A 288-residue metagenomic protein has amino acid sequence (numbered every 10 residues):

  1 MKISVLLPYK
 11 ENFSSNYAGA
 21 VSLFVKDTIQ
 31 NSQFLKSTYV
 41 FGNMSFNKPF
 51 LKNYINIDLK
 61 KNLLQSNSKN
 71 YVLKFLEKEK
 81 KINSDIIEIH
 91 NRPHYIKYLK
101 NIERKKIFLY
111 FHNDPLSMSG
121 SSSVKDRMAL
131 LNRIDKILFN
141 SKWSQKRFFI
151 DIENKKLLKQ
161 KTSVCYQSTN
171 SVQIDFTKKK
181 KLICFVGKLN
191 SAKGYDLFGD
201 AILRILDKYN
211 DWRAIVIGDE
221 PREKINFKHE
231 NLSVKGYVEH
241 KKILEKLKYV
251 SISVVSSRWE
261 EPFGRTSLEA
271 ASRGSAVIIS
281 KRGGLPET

Functional and structural regions predicted by a protein language model:
S4-L6, L138, D175-K193, G199-L203 (+1 more regions): Conserved donor-binding/catalytic core segment of Leloir-type glycosyltransferases
Y9-S15, F24-N67, Y95, L158 (+1 more regions): N-terminal strand-loop element at the rim of the active site of nucleotide-sugar-dependent glycosyltransferases
I89-H94, F111: Short His-centered aromatic/hydrophobic patch
P115, W143-S144, K161-I174, P221: Short beta-strand->alpha-helix junction loop in the catalytic core of nucleotide-activated group-transfer enzymes
G120, R127-M128, N132-Q160: A short, active-site helix/loop in glycosyltransferases that binds the activated sugar's phosphate group
E223-L244: Nucleotide-activated donor-binding/catalytic signature segment of Leloir-type glycosyltransferases, i.e., the conserved
K248-P262, S275: Acidic donor-binding loop of glycosyltransferase active sites
R282-T288: Short acidic/histidine- and often glycine-rich active-site loop of Leloir-type glycosyltransferases that engages
